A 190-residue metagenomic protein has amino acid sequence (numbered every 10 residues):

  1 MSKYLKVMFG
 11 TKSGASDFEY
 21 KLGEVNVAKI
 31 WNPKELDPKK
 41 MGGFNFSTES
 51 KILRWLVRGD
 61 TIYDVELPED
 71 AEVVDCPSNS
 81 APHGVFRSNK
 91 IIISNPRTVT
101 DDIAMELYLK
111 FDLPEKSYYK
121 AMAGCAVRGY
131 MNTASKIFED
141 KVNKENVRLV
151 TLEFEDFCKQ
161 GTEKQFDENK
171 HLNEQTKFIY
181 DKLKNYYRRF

Functional and structural regions predicted by a protein language model:
M1-G42, K184-F190: ADP-ribose/NAD+-binding catalytic cleft of ART/PARP-like enzymes
S2, I30-V99: ADP-ribosyltransferase catalytic core
Y20-K29, I91-I93, V147-L152, Q160 (+1 more regions): Hydrophobic transmembrane signal anchors and adjacent membrane-proximal interface regions, especially in viral
S47, L56, C125-G129, K141 (+1 more regions): Generic structural signal for hydrophobic core residues of well-folded globular domains
S78-L149: Active-site-proximal loop/hinge segments that shape catalytic or ion-binding/gating pockets
F138-F190: Charged, long alpha-helical assembly modules
